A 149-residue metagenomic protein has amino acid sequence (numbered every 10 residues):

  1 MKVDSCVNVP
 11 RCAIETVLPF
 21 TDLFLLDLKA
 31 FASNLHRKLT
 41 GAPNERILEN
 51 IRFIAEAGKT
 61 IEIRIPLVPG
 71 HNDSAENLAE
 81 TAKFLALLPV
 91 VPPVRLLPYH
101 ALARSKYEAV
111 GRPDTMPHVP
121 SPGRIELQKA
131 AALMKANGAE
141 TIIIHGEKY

Functional and structural regions predicted by a protein language model:
M1-A109: Conserved AdoMet/S-adenosylmethionine-binding subsite of the radical SAM
E49-I54, E126-M134: Alpha-helix-loop-beta-strand connector modules within alpha/beta enzyme cores
K59, R112, A139-E140: Short aromatic/hydrophobic-glycine micro-motifs
E76, K83-A86, L97, K106-Y107 (+1 more regions): C-terminal accessory regions of radical SAM enzymes
E108-P117: Short glycine/proline- and charge-enriched loop/turn segments that cap or connect secondary-structure elements
M116-E126: Short, flexible active-site recognition loops that position polar ligands and cofactors
